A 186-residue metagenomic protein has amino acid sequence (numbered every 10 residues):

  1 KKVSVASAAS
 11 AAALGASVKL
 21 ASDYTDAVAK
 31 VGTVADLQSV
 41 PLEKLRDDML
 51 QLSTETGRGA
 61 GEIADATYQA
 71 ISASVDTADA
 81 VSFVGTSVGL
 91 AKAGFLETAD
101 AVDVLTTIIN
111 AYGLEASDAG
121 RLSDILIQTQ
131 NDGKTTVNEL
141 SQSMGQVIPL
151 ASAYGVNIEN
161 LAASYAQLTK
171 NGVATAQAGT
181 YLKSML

Functional and structural regions predicted by a protein language model:
K2-E55, D65-A73, A80-G94, D100-D132 (+3 more regions): Small-residue helix-packing and pore-constriction motifs in hydrophobic alpha-helices
